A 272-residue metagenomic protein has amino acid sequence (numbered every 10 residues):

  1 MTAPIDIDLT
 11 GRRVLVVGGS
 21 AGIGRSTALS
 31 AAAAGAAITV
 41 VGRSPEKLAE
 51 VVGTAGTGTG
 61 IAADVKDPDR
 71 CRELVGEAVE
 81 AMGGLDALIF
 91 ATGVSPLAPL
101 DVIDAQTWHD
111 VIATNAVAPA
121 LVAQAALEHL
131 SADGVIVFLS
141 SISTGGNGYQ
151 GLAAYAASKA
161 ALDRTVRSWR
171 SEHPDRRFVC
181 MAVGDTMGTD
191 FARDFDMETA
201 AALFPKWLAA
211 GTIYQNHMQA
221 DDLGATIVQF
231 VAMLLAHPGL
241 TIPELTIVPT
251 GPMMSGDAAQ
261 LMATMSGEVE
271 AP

Functional and structural regions predicted by a protein language model:
S20-A21: Conserved glycine-rich cofactor-binding loop
A34-E50: Conserved glycine-rich Rossmann-like NAD(P)H-binding loop of the short-chain dehydrogenase/reductase
A62-L74, A105: The beta1-alpha1 cofactor-binding region of Rossmann-like NAD(H)/NADP(H)-dependent oxidoreductases
A91-P96: Conserved NAD(P)H cofactor-binding loop of Rossmann-fold oxidoreductase domains
P99-L100, T107-H109: Substrate-binding pocket helix/loop in short-chain dehydrogenase/reductase
V137-A161, V166-P174, D185-T189, F195-M197: Catalytic loop of short-chain dehydrogenase/reductase
C180-M181, A200-Q260: C-terminal helical subdomain
